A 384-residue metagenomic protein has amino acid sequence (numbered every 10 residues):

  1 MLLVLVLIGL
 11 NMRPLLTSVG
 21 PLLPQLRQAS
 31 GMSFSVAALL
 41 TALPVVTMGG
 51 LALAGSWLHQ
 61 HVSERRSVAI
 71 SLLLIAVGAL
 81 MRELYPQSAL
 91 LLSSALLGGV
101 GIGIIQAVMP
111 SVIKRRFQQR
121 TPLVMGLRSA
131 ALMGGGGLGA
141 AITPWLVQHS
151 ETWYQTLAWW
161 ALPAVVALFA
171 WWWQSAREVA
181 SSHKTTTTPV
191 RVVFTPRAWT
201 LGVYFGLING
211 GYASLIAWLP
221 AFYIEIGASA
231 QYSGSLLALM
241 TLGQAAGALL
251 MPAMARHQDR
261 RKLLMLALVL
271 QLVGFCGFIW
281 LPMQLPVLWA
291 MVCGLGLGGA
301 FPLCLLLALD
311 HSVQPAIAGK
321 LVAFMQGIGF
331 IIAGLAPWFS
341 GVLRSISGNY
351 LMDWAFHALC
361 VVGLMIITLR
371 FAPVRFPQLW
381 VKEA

Functional and structural regions predicted by a protein language model:
V19-G20, P196-A238, G243-A248: Extracytoplasmic gate region of multi-pass secondary transporters
G31, S63, L84-A89, Q118 (+1 more regions): Helix-breaking motifs and short loop linkers at transmembrane-helix boundaries and internal kinks in secondary membrane
G50-A89: Conserved MFS/SLC helix-loop-helix module at the cytosolic interface between two early adjacent transmembrane helices
R66-L80, K262-G277: Structural signature of the two symmetry-related core transmembrane helices
S94-A131: Cytoplasmic helix-loop-helix junction between adjacent transmembrane helices in 12-TM secondary transporters
I104-F117, G299-V313: Intracellular juxtamembrane helix-capping segments at the cytosolic ends of symmetry-related transmembrane helices
Q119-A176: Helix-loop-helix hairpin linking two adjacent transmembrane segments in secondary transporters
P315-L351, H357: A late C-terminal transmembrane helix in Major Facilitator Superfamily
